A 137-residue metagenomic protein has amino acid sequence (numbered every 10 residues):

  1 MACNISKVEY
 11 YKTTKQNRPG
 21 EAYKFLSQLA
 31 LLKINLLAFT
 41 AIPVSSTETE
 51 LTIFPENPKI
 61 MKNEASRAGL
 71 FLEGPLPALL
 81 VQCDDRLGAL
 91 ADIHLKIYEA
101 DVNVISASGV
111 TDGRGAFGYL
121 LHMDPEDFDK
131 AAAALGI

Functional and structural regions predicted by a protein language model:
M1-I137: A conserved regulatory-domain signal marking ACT and ACT-like small-molecule sensing domains and adjacent regulatory
